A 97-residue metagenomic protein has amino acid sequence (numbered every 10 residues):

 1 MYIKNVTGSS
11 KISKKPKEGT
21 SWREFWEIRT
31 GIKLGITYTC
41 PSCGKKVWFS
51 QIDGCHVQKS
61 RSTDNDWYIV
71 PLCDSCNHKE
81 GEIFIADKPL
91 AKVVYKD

Functional and structural regions predicted by a protein language model:
M1-K4, S42-V47: N-terminal soluble segments of membrane proteins
Y2-I36: Short, charged surface segments at domain edges that flank catalytic/cofactor-binding sites
I32-T39, D66-I69: Short metal-coordination and nucleic-acid-contact micro-motifs, chiefly zinc-binding Cys/His arrays
I36-T39, V93-D97: Extracellular, surface-exposed passenger/stalk and repeat segments of large secreted bacterial proteins
T37-G44, C73-C76: Short cysteine-rich clusters marking metal-coordination/redox-active sites
K45-Y68: Histidine-centered nuclease catalytic patch
S60-N77, V94-D97: Short microdomains enriched in Cys/His and/or Lys/Arg
L72-L90: Short Cys/His-centered divalent metal-binding micro-motifs
